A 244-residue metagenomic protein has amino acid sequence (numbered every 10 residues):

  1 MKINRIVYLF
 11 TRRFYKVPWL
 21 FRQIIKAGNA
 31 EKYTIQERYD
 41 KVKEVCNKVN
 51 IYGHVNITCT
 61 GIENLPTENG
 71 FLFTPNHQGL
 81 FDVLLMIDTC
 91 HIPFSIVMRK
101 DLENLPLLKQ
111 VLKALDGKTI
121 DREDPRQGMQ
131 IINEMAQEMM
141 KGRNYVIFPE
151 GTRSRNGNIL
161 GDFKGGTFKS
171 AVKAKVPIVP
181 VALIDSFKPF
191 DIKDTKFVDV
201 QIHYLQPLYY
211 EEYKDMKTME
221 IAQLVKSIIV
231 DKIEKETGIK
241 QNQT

Functional and structural regions predicted by a protein language model:
M1-F71: Membrane-anchoring hydrophobic helices of lipid-metabolizing enzymes
K2-I3, M129-T244: Non-catalytic C-terminal accessory region of glycerolipid acyltransferases and related lyso-lipid remodeling enzymes
Y15-K16, L20-A27, R38, Y52-G53 (+1 more regions): Catalytic core of membrane glycerolipid acyltransferases/transacylases, capturing the structured, soluble-facing
C46, G117-D121, T152-R153: Short, basic, glycine/proline-bearing loop/turn elements
N47, L84, F168-K169: Active-site phosphate/pyrophosphate- and oxyanion-stabilizing loops and adjacent acidic/basic residues in soluble
C59, K118-D121, Y210: Short acidic-hydrophobic, aromatic-tinged amphipathic segments that line or gate anion-handling sites
I62-E63, P125, I184: Residue-level "edge-of-site" marker
